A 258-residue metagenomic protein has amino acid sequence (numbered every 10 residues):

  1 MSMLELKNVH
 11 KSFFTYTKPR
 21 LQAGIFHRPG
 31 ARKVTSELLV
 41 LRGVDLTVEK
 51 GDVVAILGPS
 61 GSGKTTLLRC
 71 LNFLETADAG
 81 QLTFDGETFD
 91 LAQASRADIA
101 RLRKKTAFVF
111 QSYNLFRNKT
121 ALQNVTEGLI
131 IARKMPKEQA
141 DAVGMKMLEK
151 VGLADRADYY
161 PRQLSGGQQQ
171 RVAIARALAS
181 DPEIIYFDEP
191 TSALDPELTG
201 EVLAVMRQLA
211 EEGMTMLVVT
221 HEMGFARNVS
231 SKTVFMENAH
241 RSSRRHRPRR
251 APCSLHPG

Functional and structural regions predicted by a protein language model:
L57-P59: The feature captures the beta-strand-to-loop junction immediately N-terminal to the Walker
N72: Helix-to-loop junction immediately C-terminal to a conserved catalytic motif
G80-D90: Conserved ABC transporter NBD signature motif
F89-A107, K137-E138, A251-S254: ABC ATPase NBD coupling module
Y159-R162, S180, E212: Conserved signature/switch motifs of ABC ATPase nucleotide-binding domains
I185-D188: Catalytic Walker B motif of ABC-type/P-loop ATPase nucleotide-binding domains
T220-H221: H-loop/switch region of ABC-family ATPase nucleotide-binding domains
